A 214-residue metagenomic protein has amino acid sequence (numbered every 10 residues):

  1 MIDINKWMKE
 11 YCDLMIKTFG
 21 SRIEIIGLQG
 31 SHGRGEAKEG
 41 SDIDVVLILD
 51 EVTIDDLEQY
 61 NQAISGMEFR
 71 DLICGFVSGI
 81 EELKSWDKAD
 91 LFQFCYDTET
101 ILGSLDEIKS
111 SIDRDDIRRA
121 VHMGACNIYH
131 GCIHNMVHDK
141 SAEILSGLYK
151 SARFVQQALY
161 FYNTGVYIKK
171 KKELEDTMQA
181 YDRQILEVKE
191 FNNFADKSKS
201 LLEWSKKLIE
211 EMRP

Functional and structural regions predicted by a protein language model:
M1-K17, S21, G33-E39, D50-P214: Catalytic core of pol beta-like nucleotidyltransferases
S21-Q29: Short, glycine- and small/hydrophobic-rich beta-strand elements in well-ordered beta-sheets
D44: N-terminal loops that bind phosphate or other acidic moieties and the adjacent beta-alpha structural core
